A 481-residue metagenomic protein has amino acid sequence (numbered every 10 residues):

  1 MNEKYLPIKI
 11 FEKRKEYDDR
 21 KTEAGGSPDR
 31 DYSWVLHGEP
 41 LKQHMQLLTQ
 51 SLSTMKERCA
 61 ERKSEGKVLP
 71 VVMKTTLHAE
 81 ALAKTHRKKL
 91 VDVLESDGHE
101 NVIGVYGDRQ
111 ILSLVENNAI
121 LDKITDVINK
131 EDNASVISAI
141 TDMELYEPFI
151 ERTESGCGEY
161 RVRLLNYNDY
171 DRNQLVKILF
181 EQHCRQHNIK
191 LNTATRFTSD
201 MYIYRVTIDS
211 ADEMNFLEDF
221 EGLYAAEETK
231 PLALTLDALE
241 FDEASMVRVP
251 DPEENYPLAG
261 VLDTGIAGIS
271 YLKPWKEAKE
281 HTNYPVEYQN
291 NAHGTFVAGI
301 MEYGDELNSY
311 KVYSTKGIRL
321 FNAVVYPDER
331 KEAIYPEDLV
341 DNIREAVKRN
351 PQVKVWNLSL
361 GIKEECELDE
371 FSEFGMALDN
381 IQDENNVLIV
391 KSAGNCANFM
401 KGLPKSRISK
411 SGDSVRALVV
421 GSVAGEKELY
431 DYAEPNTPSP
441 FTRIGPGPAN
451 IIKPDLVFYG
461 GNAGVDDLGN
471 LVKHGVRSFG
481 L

Functional and structural regions predicted by a protein language model:
M1-E61, E80-P250: Autoinhibitory propeptides
L175, Y326-R416: Substrate-binding/access-modulating region of protease and related hydrolase catalytic domains
E213-A226, F296-G299, Y303-L307, Y313 (+7 more regions): Catalytic cores of nucleotide-enabled group-transfer and carboxylate-activating enzymes in metabolic and assembly-line
A244-P285, T295, I300, P454-L456 (+1 more regions): Acidic-leg catalytic submotif of subtilisin-like serine proteases
N255-P257, D263-A267, Y271, S409-L481: Extracellular S/T/G-rich loop segment that most often corresponds to the catalytic His/Ser-adjacent loop
L262-G265, V324-Y326, L358-I362, S392-N395 (+2 more regions): Active-site-proximal beta-strand/loop segments in catalytic clefts of secreted hydrolases
L262-I269, A298-G317, R344-R349: Flexible, small-residue-rich helix->loop connector segments that border functional cores
M301, N308-K331, K354-W356: Short helix-loop-beta-strand segments that form the rim/entrance of peptidase-like active sites
